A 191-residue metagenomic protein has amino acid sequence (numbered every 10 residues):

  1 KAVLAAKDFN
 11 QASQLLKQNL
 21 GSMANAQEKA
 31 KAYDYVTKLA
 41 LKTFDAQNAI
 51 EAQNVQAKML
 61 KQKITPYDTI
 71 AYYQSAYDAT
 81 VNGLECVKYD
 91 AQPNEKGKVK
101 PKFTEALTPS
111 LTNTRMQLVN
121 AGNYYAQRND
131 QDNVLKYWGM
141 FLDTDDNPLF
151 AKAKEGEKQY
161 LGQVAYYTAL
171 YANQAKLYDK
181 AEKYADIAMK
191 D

Functional and structural regions predicted by a protein language model:
K1-E51: Start-of-domain marker
A6-Q11, N129-D130, K176: Short helix-adjacent coil turns
L20-G21, K88, D143, D186-K190: Conserved structural position within tetratricopeptide repeats
S22-K31, P148, L161, Y178 (+1 more regions): Residue-level recognition of tetratricopeptide repeat
L39-D132, K136, M140-Q163, Y167 (+1 more regions): Short coil/linker segments at helix-helix boundaries
Q163-D191: Extended alpha-solenoid helical-repeat scaffolds
